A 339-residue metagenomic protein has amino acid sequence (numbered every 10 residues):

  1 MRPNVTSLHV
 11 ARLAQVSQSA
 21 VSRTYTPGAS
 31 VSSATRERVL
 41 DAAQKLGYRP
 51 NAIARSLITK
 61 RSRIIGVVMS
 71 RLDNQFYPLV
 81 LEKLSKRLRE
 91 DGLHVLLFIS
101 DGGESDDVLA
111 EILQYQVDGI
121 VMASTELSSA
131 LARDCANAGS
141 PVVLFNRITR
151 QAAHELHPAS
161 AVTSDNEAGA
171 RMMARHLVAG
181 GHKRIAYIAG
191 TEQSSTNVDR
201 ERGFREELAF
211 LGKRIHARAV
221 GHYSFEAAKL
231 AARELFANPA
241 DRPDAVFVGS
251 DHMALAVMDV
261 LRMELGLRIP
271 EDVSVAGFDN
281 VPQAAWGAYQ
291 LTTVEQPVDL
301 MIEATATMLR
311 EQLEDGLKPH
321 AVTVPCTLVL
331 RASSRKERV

Functional and structural regions predicted by a protein language model:
M1-S62, R338: N-terminal helix-turn-helix DNA-binding module of bacterial transcription factors
R2, I64-R175, F236-A237, D241: Alpha-helical recognition/docking segments in bacterial nutrient-uptake and carbohydrate-utilization systems
L13, Q18-R23, I58-D73, H176 (+1 more regions): Short beta-strand segments enriched in small/hydrophobic residues
A43-L57, F76, V80-K83, F98 (+1 more regions): Alpha-helical linker/hinge and terminal dimerization helices associated with HTH transcriptional regulators
M69-L79, L97-S105, R147-R150, A161-M172 (+5 more regions): Hinge/beta->alpha junction and helix N-cap segments in small-molecule ligand-binding domains
Q116-S124, A186-I188, R218-A219, A240-S250 (+1 more regions): Periplasmic-binding protein-like
A237-V339: Flexible loop/turn connectors
